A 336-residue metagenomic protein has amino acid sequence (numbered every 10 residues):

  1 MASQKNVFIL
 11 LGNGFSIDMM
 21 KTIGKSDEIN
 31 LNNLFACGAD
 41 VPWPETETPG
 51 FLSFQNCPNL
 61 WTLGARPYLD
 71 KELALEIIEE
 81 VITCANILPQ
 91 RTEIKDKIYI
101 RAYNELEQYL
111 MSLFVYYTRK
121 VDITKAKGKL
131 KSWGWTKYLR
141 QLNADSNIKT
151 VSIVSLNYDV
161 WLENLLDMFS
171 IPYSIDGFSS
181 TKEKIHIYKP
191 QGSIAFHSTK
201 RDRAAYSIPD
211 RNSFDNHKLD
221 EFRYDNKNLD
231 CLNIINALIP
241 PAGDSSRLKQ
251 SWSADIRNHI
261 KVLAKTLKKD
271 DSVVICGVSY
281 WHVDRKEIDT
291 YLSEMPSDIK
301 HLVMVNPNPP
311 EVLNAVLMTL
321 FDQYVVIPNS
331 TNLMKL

Functional and structural regions predicted by a protein language model:
M1-K149: Gly/serine-rich nucleotide phosphate-binding loop at the start of the catalytic core of nucleotide/ADP-ribose-handling
M1-M19, N33, W43, A254-L336: SIR2/sirtuin-family catalytic core signature
M19, K127-I187: Metabolite-binding pocket within alpha/beta catalytic cores that recognizes anionic/polar moieties
T22-F35, D167-P172, A205, T290-Y291: Short secondary-structure boundary/capping segments
N56, I208, F214-K268: Acidic, metal/cofactor-coordinating or nucleic-acid-engaging core segments within structured domains
I123-S132, L248-D255, Y280: Short, flexible loop segments at the rims of nucleotide/cofactor-binding pockets, characterized by
L139, I187-Q191, I208-K218: Covalent nucleotidyltransferase
V160, N164, M168-R201, R285-D322: Extended hydrophobic/aromatic segments used for targeting, binding, or gating
